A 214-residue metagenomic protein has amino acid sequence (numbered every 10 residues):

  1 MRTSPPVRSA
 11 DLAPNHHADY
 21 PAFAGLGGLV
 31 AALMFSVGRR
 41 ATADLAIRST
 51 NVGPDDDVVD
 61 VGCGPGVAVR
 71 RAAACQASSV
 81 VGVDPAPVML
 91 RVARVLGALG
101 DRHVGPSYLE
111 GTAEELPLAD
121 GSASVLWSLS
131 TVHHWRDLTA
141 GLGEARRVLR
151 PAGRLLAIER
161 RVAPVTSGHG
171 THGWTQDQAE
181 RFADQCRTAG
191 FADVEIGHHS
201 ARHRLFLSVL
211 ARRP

Functional and structural regions predicted by a protein language model:
P6-R40, V83, R154-L210: C-terminal alpha-helical "lid/dimerization" subdomain adjacent to the S-adenosyl-L-methionine
S36-D56: Conserved alpha-helix/loop element of class I SAM-dependent methyltransferases that forms part of the SAM/SAH-binding
T50-V52, Q76, L149: A generic alpha-to-beta junction signature in SAM-dependent methyltransferases
D57, G153-R154: Short glycine-centered segments of the SAM/dcSAM-binding site in methyltransferase folds
V59-E115: Class I SAM-dependent methyltransferase SAM/SAH-binding core
W127: A conserved beta-strand element that flanks and buttresses the S-adenosyl-L-methionine
H133-H134: A short His-aromatic
T139-P151: A short glycine-rich, Lys/Arg-flanked "PGG" loop and its adjoining helix->strand segment in the class I
